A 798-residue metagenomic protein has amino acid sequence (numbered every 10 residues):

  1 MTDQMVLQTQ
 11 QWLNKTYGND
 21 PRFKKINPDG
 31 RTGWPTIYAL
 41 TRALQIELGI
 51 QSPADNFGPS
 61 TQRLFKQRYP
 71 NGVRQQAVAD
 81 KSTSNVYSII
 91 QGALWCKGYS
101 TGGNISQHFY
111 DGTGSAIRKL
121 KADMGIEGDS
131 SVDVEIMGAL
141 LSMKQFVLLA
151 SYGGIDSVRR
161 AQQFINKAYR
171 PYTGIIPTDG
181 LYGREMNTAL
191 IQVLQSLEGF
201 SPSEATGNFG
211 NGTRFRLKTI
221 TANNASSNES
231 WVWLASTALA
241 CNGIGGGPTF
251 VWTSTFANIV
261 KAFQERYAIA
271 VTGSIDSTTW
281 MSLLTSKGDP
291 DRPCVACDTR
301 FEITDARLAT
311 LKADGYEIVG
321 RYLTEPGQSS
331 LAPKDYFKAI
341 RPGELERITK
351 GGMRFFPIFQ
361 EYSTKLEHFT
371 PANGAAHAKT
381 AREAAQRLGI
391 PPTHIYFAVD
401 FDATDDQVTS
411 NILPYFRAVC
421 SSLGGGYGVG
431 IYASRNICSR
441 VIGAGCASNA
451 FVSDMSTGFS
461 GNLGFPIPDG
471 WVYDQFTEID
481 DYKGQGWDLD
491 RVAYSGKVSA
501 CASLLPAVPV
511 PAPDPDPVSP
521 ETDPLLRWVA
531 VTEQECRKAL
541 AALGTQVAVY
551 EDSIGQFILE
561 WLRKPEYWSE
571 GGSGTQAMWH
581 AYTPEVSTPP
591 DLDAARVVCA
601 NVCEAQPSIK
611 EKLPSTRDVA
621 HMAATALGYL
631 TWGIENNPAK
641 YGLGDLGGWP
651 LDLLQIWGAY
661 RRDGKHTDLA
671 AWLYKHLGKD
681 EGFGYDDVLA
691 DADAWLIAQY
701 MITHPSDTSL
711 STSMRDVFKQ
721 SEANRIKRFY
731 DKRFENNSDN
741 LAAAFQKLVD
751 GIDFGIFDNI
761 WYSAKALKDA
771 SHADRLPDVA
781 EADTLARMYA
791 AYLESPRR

Functional and structural regions predicted by a protein language model:
M1-G327, E551, Q576, A581-Y582 (+7 more regions): Cell-envelope/ECM-targeting effectors and their regulatory/trafficking segments
A93, W231, A238, C294-D298 (+5 more regions): Structural recognition of the beta-strand scaffold that forms the well-ordered cores of secreted hydrolase catalytic
P290-A296, C438, G443-G572: Functionally critical loop-and-helix segments that line ligand-binding/catalytic clefts of soluble enzyme domains
F301-I303, I318, T324-S329, E361-K365 (+3 more regions): Solvent-exposed loop/turn segments at secondary-structure junctions within structured extracellular/periplasmic domains
L308, L345, A378-R382, I412-C420: Generic structural signal for well-ordered alpha-helices, preferentially at hydrophobic/aromatic core positions
K312, T349-G352, L423-G424: Anion (oxyanion) recognition and catalysis
L331-A403: Substrate-binding cleft of extracellular glycoside hydrolase catalytic domains
A398-V452: Catalytic domains of cell-wall/extracellular-matrix polysaccharide-remodeling enzymes, centered on de-N-acetylation
